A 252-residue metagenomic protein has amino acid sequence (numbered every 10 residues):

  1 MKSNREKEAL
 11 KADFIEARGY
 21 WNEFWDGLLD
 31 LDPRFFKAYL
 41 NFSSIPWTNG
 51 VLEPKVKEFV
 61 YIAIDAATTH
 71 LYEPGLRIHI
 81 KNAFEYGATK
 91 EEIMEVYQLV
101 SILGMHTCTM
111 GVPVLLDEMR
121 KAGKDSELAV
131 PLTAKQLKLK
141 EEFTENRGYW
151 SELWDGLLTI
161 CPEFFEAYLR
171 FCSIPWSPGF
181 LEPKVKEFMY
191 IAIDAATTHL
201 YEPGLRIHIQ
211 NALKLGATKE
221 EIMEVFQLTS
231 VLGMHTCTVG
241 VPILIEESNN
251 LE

Functional and structural regions predicted by a protein language model:
M1-V56, E85, C108-V185, K214 (+1 more regions): Acidic, glycine/proline-rich low-complexity segments that act as flexible tails and inter-domain linkers
R34-L40, T69-L76, E163-L169, H199-L205: Short acidic alpha-helix initiation/capping motifs at coil-to-helix transition points, especially at protein N-termini
S43-S44, Y61, I80-F84, Y97 (+6 more regions): Amphipathic alpha-helical segments within well-ordered protein domains
P54-F59, K90-E95, P183-F188, K219-E224: Alpha-helical scaffolds flanking conserved acidic
K57-Y72, E187-Y201: Amphipathic, charged-and-aliphatic alpha-helical interface segments that function as noncatalytic docking
Y72-I93, H199-M223: Mid-chain, well-packed structural core segment of small domains
H79-K121: Extended, hydrophobic interaction surfaces within ordered domains
S101-G111, F226, S230-G240: C-terminal structural segments of small proteins and small subunits
